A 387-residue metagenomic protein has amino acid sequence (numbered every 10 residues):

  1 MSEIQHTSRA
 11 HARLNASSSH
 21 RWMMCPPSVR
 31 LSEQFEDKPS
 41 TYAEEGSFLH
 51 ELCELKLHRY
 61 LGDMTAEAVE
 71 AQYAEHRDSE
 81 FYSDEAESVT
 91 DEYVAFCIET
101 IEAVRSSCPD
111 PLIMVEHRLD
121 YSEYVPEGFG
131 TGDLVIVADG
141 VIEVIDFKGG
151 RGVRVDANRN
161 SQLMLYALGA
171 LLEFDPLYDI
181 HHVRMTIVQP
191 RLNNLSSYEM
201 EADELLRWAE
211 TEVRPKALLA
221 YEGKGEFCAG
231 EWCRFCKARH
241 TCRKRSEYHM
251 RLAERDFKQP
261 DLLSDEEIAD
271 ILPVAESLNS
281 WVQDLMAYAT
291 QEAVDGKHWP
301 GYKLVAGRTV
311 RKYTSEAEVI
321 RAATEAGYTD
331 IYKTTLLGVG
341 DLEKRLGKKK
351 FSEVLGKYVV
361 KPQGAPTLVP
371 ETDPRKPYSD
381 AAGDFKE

Functional and structural regions predicted by a protein language model:
M1-I142, H182-R184, S196, A275: Metal-dependent nuclease catalytic cores that hydrolyze phosphodiester bonds in DNA/RNA, characterized by
Q34-E36, F147-R151, L262-D270: Glycine- and acidic
K38, Y42, R154-D156, S264: Alpha-helix N-cap/helix-initiation motif
E44, F48, P109-L218: Mg2+/Mn2+-dependent nuclease catalytic core
L57-L61, G149-G152, A167-D175, L218-Y221 (+6 more regions): Hydrophobic/aromatic-lined pockets within catalytic cores
E127, R159, A229, I268-V274 (+3 more regions): Active-site-proximal structural scaffolding
R184, R207-S277, K376-E387: Short, charged, low-complexity amphipathic alpha-helix
S280-E387: Extended, charge-rich alpha-helical segments
